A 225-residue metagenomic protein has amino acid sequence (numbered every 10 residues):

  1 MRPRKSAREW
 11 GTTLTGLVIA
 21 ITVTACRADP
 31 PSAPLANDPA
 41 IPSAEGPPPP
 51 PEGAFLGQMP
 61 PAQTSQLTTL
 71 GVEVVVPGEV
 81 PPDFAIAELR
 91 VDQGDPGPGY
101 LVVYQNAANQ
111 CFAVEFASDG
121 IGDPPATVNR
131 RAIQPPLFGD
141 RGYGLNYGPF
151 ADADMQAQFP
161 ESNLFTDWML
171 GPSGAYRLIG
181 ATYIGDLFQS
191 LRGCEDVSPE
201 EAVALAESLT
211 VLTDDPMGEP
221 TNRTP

Functional and structural regions predicted by a protein language model:
R2-L14: Bacterial N-terminal signal peptides that target proteins for export
T13-I21: Gram-negative bacterial Sec-dependent N-terminal signal peptides
V23-A25: C-terminal motif of bacterial Sec signal peptides marking the signal peptidase cleavage site
R27, P48-P49, Q110-F112, G193-E195: Sequence contexts marking disulfide-bonded cysteines in secreted/extracellular proteins
P30-L101, A204, D215-P225: N-terminal "mature-domain start" segment
E73-N129, Q156-E161: Secretory pathway targeting signatures of secreted, lumenal, and periplasmic proteins
R131-P225: A short, solvent-exposed beta-edge/loop patch
